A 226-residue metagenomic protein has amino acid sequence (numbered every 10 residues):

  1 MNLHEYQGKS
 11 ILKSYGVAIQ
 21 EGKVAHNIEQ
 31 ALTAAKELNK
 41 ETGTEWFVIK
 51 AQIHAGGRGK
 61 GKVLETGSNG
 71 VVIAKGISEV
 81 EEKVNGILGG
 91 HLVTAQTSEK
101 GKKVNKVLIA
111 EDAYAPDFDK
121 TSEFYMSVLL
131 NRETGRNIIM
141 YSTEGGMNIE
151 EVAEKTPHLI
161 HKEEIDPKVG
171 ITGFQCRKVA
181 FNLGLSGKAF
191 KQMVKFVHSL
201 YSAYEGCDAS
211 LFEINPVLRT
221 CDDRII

Functional and structural regions predicted by a protein language model:
M1-K40, E45: A conserved helix-loop-beta module that forms one wall/lid of the active-site cleft in ATP-utilizing catalytic domains
E5-G8, L12, T42-K62, T94-D117 (+3 more regions): ATP-grasp fold ATP-binding core
Q20-G22, I49-K83, Y125: Glycine-rich phosphate-binding loop of ATP-grasp-fold ATP-dependent ligases
N69-V72, I138-K188: ATP-dependent carboxylate/phosphate-activation module, predominantly the ATP-grasp catalytic core and closely related
I77-K100, Q175, V179: Catalytic core of tubulin tyrosine ligase-like
E81-E82, V93-I160: Hydrophobic alpha-helical hairpins/lids featuring a short glycine-rich hinge
Q175-V217: A long amphipathic alpha-helix within ATP-dependent nucleotide-binding catalytic cores
L218-I226: Terminal amphipathic helices with adjacent charged low-complexity linkers/tails
